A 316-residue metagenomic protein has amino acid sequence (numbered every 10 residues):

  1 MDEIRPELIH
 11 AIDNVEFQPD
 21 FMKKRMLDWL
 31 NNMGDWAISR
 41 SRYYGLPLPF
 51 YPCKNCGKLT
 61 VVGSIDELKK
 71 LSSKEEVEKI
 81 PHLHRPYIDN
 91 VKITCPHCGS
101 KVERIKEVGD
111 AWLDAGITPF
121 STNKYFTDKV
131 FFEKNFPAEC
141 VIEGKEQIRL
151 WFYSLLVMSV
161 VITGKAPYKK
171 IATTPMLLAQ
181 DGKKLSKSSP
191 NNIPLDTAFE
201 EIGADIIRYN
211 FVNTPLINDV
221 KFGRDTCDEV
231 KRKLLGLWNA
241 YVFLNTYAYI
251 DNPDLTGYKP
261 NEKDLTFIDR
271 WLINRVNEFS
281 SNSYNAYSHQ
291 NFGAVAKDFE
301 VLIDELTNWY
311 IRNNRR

Functional and structural regions predicted by a protein language model:
M1-I250, L272-N314: Structured secondary-structure scaffolds
N252-V276: Flexible, P/S/T/G-rich "lid" or insertion loops adjacent to the active sites of thioester-utilizing
